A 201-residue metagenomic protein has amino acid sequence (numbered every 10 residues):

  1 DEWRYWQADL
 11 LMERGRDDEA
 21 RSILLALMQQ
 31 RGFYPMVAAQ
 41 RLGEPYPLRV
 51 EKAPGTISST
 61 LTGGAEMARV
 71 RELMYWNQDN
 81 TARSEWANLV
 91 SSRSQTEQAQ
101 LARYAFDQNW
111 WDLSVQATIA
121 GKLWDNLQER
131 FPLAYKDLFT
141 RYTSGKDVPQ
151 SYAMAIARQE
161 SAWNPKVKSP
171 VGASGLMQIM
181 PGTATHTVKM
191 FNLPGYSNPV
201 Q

Functional and structural regions predicted by a protein language model:
D1-W3, Q7-L10, R14-A26, R31 (+4 more regions): Catalytic glycan-binding domains that act on GlcNAc-containing polysaccharides
G43-K52: Short, solvent-exposed, mixed-charge loop/turn linkers that connect secondary-structure elements
P45, T62-G63, D112: Acidic, proline-/serine-/threonine-rich low-complexity intrinsically disordered segments
K52-G64, N126-R130: TPR-adjacent "capping" and linker segments in tetratricopeptide-repeat scaffold/adaptor proteins
T60, L73-W76: Loop-to-helix junctions at membrane interfaces in multi-pass transport proteins
